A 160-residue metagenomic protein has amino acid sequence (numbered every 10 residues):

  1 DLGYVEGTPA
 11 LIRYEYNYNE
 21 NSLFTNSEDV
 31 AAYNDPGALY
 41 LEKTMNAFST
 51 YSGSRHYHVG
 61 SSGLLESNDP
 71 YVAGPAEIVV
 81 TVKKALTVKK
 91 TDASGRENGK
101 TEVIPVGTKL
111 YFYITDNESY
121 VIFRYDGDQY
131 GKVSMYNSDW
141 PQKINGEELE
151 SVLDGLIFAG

Functional and structural regions predicted by a protein language model:
D1-G95: Short aromatic loop motif centered on NTY/YTY
S62-L64, W140-E148: Short, surface-exposed linear segments at secondary-structure transitions and domain or protein termini
P70-V72, S138-Q142: Structured surface patches comprising rigid loops and adjacent beta-strands/short helices at the edges of well-ordered
A73-G131, I144, E148-G160: Beta-loop motif signature
